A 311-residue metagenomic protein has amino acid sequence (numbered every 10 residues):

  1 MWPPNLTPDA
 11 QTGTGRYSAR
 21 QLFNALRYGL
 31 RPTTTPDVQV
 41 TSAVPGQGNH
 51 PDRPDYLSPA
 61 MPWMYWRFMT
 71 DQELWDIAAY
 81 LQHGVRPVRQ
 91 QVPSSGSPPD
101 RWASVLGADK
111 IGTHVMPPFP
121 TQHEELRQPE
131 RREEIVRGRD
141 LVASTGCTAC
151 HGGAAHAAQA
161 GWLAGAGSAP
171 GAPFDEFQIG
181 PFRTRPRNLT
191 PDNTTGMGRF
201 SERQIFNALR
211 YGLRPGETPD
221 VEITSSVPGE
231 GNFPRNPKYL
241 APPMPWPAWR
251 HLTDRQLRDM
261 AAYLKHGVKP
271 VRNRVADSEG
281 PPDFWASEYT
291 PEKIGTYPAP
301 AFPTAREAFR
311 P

Functional and structural regions predicted by a protein language model:
M1, L22, I77, L81 (+4 more regions): The canonical Cys-X-X-Cys-His
M1-F23, V40-M69, D100-V105, A154-F206 (+3 more regions): Gly/Gly-Pro-rich "capping" loops immediately C-terminal to redox-active cysteine motifs in periplasmic/lumenal
A19, T33, L57, M69 (+11 more regions): Ligand-binding pocket scaffold of soluble enzyme catalytic domains
A25-P32, N207-P215: Glycine-rich, acidic and aromatic/proline-enriched surface loops and short helix-turn segments that act as binding
R27-Y28, P62, Q82-H83, C150-H156 (+3 more regions): Detector for the c-type heme attachment site
M64-H123, R250, Q256-Y263, F284 (+2 more regions): Extended surface/linker regions that mediate inter-domain or inter-protein docking in multi-component redox
R89-G96, D220, V271-E279: Short conserved catalytic/interaction loops centered on acidic-Pro-aromatic/His motifs
H114-A143, A157: Electrostatic cytochrome c docking/interface patches
